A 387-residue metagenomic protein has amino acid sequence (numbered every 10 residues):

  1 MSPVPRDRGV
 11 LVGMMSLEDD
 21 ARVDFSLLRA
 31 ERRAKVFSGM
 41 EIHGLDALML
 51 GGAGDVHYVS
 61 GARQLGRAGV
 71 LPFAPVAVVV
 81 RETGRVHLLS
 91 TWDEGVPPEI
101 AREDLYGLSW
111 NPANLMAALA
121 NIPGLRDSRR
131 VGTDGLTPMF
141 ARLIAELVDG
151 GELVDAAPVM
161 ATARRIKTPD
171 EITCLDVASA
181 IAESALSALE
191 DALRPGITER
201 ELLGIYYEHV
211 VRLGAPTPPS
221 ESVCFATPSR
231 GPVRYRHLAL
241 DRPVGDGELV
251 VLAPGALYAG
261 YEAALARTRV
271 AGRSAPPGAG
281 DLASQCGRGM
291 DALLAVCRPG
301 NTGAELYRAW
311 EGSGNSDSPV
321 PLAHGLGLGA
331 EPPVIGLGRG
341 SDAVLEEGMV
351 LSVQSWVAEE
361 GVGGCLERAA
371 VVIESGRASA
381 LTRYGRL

Functional and structural regions predicted by a protein language model:
M1-L387: Active-site neighborhoods and metal-handling regions in enzymes and metal-associated proteins
